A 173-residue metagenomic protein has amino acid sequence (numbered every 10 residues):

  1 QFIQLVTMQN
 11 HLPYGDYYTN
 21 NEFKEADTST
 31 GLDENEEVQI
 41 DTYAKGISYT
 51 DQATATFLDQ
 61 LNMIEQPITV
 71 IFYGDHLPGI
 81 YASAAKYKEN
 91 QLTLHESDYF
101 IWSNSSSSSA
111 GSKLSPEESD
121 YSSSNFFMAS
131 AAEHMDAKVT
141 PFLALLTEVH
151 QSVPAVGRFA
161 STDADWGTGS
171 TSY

Functional and structural regions predicted by a protein language model:
Q1-Y173: Solvent-exposed soluble domains appended to multi-pass membrane proteins
